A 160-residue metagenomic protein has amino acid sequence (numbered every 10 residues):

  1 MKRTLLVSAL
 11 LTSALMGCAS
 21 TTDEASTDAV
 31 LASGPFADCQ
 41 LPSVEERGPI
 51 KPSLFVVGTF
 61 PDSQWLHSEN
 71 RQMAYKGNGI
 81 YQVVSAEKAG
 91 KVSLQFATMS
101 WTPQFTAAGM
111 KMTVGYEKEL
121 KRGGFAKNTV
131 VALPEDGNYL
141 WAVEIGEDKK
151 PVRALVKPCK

Functional and structural regions predicted by a protein language model:
M1-T4: Positively charged n-region of N-terminal signal peptides that target proteins for export
L15-G17: C-terminal motif of bacterial Sec signal peptides marking the signal peptidase cleavage site
A19-T22: Bacterial signal peptide processing site
S26-E45: Post-signal peptide N-terminal segment of mature Sec-exported envelope proteins
L41-K91, M99-F125: Aromatic-rich carbohydrate-binding modules that target alpha-glucans
F60-S63, A154-K160: Short loop/turn and low-complexity linker motifs enriched in small/turn-promoting residues
A132-L133, Y139-V156: Short, exposed beta-strand-loop hairpins at the edges of beta-sheets in extracellular/periplasmic proteins
